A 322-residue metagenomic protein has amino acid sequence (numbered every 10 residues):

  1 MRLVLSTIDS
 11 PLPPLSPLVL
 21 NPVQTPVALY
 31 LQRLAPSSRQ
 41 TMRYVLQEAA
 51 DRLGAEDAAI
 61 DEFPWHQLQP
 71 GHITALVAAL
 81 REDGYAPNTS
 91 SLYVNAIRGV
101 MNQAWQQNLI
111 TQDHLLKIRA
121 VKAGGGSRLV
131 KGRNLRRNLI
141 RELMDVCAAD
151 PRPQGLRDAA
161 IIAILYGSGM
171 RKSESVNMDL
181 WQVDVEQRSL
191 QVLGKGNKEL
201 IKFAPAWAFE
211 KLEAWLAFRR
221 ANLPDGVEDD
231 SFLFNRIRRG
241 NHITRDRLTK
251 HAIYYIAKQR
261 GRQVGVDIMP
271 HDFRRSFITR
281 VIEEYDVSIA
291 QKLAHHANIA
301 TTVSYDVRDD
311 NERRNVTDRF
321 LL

Functional and structural regions predicted by a protein language model:
M1-L322: Conserved catalytic core of the tyrosine transesterase superfamily
